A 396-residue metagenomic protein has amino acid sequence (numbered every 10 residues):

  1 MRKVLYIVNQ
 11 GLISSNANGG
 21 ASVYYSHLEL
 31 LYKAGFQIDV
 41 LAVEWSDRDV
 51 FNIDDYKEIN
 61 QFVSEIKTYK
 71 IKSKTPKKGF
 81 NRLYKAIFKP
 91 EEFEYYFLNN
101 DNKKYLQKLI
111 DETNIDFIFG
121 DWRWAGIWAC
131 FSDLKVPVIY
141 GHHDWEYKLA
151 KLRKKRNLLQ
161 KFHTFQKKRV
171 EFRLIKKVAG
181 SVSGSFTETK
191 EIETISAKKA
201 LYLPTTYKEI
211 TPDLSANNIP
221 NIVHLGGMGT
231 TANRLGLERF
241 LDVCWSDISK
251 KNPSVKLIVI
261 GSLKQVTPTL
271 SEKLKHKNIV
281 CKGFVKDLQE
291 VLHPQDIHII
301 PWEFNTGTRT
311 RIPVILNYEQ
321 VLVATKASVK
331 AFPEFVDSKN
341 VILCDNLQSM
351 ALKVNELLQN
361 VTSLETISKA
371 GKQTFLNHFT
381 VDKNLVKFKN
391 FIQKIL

Functional and structural regions predicted by a protein language model:
M1-K67, D111-T113, D247-K250: N-terminal subdomain of nucleotide-sugar transferases
N9, K74-Y96, V136-F172, G227: Acceptor-binding helix/loop patch of EC 2.4 sugar-transfer enzymes, predominantly nucleotide-sugar-dependent
S26, K104-K108, E146, Q160-S181: Membrane-proximal helix-turn-helix segments that form the acceptor-binding/catalytic region of lipid-linked
A179, N278, H293-G307, Y318-V321: Acidic donor-binding loop of glycosyltransferase active sites
Y202, T206-E272, C281-Q289: Conserved catalytic-core segment of nucleotide-activated headgroup transferases in glycan assembly
R311-I315, V321-K326: Short hydrophobic beta-strand element within catalytic cores of glycosyltransferases and related nucleotide-activated
N340-Q348, E356-T362: Conserved acidic donor-binding segment of nucleotide-sugar-dependent glycosyltransferases
S363-H378, K387: A short, well-ordered alpha-helix in the C-terminal region of glycosyltransferases
